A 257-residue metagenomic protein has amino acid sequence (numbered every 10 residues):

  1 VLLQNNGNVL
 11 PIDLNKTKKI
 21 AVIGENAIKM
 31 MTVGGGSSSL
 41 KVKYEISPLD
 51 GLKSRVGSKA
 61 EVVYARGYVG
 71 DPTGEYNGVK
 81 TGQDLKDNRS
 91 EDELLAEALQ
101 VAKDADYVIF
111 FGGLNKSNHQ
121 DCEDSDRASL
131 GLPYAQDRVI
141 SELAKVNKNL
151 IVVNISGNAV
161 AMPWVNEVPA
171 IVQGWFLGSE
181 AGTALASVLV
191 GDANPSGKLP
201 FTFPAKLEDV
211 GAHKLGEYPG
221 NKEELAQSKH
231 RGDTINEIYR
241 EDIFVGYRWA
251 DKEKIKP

Functional and structural regions predicted by a protein language model:
V1-G34, K41-L49, K53-K59, V63-K86 (+1 more regions): Secreted, periplasmic, or luminal enzymes acting at the cell surface/secretory milieu
G34-S37, E123-D124: Glycine-rich phosphate/pyrophosphate-binding beta-alpha loops
A65-N166: Hydrophobic helix-and-loop "lid/oligomerization" segment in the mid-to-C-terminal part of catalytic domains
